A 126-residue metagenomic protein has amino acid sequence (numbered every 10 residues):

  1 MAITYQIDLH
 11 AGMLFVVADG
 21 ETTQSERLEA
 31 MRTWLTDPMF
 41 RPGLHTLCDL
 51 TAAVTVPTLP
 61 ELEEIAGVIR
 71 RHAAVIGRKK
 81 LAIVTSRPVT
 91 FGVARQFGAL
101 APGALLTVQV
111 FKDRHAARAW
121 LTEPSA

Functional and structural regions predicted by a protein language model:
M1-A126: Amphipathic, Lys/Arg-enriched alpha-helical "gate/interface" segment within cytosolic domains that mediates
